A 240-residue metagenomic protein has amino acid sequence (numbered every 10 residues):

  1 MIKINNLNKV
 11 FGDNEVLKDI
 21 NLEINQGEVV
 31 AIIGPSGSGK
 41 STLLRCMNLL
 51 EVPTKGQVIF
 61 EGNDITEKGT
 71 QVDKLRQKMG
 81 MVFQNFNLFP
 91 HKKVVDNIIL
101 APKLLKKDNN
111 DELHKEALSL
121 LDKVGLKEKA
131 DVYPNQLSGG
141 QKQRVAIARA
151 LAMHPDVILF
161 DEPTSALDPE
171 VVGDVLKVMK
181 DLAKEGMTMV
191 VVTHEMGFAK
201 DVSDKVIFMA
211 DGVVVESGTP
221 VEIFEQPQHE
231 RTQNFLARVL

Functional and structural regions predicted by a protein language model:
M1-P220: ABC family nucleotide-binding domain
A210, V215-S217, V221-L240: C-terminal boundary and immediately downstream tail of ABC-type ATPase nucleotide-binding domains
